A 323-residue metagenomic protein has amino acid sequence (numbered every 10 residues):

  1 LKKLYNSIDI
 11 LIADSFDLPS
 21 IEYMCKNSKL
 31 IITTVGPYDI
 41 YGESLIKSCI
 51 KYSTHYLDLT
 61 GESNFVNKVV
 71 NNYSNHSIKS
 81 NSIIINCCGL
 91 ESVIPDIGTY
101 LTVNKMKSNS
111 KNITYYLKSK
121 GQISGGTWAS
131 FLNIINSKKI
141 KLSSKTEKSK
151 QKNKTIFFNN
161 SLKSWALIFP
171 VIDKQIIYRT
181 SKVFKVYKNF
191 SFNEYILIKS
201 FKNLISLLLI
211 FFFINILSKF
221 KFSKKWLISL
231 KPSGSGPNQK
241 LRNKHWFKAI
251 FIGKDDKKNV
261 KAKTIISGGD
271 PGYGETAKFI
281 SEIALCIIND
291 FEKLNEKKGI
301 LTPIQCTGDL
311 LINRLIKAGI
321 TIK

Functional and structural regions predicted by a protein language model:
L1-N6: Short, conserved SAM-binding/catalytic segment of Class I S-adenosyl-L-methionine-dependent methyltransferases
I12-L30, T34-I40: Conserved Rossmann-fold cofactor-binding substructure of NAD(P)-dependent oxidoreductases
K29-L30, H55, A262: Structural motif
P37, I46-N67: ADP-ribose/adenylate-binding Rossmann-like module
G42, T60-S82: Rossmann-fold NAD(P)-binding glycine/threonine-rich loop
S63-F65, C88-D96, K120-Q122, D270: Gly/Ser/Thr-rich loops at beta-strand to alpha-helix junctions that form or flank small-molecule/cofactor-binding
N81, N104-K323: C-terminal catalytic/substrate-binding lobe primarily of soluble NAD(P)-dependent oxidoreductases
